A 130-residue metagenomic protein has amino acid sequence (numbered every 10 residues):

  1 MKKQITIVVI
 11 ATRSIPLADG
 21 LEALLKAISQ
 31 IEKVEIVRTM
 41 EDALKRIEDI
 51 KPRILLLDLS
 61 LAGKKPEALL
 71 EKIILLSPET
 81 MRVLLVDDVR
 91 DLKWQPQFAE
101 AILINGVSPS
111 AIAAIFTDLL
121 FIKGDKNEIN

Functional and structural regions predicted by a protein language model:
Q4-P16, L21, L55: Conserved acidic segment of CheY-like receiver
I7, T80-V83: Proline-centered loop/turn at the N-terminus of a beta-strand
I15-E35: Two-component/phosphorelay signaling modules centered on CheY-like receiver
I36-I54: Acidic, metal-coordinating helix/loop segments flanking the phosphotransfer/catalytic sites of two-component signaling
M40, L55-I73, D87-D88: Conserved phosphotransfer microenvironments
E48-I50, I73-E79: Conserved phosphotransfer cores of two-component systems
L85-D91, P96-D125: Output/docking surface of receiver
I129-N130: C-terminal output/effector regions of signal-responsive regulators
